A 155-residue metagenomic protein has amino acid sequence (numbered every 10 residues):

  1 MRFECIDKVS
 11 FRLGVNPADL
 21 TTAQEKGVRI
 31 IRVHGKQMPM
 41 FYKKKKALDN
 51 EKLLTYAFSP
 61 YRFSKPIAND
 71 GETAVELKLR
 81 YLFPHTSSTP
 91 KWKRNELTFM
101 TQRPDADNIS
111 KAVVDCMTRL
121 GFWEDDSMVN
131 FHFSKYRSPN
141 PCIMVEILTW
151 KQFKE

Functional and structural regions predicted by a protein language model:
M1-E155: Acidic, proline/glycine-enriched N-terminal capping motif
